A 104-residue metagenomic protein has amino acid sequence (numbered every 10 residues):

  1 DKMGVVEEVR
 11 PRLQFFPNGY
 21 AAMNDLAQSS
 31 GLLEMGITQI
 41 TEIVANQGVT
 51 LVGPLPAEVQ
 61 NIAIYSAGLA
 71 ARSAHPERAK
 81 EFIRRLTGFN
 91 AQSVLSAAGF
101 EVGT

Functional and structural regions predicted by a protein language model:
D1-T104: Exported/periplasmic ABC-transporter solute-binding proteins
